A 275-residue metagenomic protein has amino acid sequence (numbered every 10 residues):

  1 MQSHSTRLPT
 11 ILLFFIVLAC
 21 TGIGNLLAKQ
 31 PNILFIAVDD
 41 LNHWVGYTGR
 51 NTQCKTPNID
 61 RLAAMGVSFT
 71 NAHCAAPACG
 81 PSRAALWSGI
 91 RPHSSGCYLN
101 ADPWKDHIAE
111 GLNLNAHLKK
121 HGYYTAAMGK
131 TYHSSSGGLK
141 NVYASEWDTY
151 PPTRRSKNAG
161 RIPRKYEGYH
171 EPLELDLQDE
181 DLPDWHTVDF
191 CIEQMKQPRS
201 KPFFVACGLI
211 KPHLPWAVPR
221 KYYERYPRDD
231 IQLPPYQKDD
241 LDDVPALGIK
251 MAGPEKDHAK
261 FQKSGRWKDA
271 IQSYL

Functional and structural regions predicted by a protein language model:
M1-L13: Bacterial N-terminal signal peptides that target proteins for export
H4, F15-V17, L26: N-terminal cationic amphipathic segment used for targeting or macromolecule association
T10-G22: Bacterial N-terminal signal peptides
C20-L275: Formylglycine-dependent sulfatase
